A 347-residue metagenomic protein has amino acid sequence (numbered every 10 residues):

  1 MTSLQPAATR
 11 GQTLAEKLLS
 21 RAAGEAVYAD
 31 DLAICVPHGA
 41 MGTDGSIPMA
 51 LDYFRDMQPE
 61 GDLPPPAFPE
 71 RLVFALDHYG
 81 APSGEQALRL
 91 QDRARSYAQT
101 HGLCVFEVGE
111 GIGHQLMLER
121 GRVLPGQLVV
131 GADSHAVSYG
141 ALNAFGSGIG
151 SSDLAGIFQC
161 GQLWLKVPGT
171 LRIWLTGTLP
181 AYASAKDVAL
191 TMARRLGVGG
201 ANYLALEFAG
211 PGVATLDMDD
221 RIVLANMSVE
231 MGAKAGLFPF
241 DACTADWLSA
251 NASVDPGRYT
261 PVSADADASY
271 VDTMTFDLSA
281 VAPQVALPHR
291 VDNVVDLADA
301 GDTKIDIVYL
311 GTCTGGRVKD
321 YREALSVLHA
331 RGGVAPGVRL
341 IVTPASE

Functional and structural regions predicted by a protein language model:
M1-E347: Fe-S-dependent hydro-lyases/dehydratases of central metabolism
